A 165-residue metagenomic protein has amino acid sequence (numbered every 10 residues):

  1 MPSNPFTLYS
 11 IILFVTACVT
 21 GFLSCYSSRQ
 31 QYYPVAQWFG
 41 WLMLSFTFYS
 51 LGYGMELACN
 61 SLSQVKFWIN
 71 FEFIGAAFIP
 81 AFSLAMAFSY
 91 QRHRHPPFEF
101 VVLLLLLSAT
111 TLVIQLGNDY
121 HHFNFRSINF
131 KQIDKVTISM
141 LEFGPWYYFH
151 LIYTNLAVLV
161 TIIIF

Functional and structural regions predicted by a protein language model:
S3-T20, Q31-I128, I133, T137-L159: Individual alpha-helical transmembrane segments in multi-pass integral membrane proteins
C25-Q31: N-terminal low-complexity or simple alpha-helical regulatory segments that function as activation/interaction modules
F165: A helicase ATPase "motif cassette" and its flanking acidic/Ser/Thr-rich regulatory loops
